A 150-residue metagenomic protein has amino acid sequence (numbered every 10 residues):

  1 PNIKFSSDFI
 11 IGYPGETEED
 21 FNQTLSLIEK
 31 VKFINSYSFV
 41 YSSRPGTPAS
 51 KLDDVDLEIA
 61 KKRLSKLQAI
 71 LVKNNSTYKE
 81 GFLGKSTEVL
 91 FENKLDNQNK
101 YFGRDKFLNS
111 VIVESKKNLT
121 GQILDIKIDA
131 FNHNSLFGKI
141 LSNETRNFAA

Functional and structural regions predicted by a protein language model:
P1-T47, K66-T77: Conserved C-terminal portion of the radical SAM core fold that forms the substrate/S-adenosylmethionine-binding
S50-A150: Terminal RNA-binding accessory module
